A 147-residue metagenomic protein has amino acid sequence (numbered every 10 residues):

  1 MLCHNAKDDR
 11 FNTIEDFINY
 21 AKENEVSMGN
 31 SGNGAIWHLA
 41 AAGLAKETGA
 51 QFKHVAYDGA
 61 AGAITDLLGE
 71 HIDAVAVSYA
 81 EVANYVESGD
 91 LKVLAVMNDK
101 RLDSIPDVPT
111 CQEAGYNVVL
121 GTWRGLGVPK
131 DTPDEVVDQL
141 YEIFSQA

Functional and structural regions predicted by a protein language model:
M1-G62, W123-A147: Hinge/capping helix and adjacent helix->loop/strand transition within the periplasmic-binding protein
I18, S27-V108: Ligand-binding pocket segment of bilobal, Venus flytrap-like solute-binding proteins
V82-A147: C-terminal lobe and pocket-closing loops of periplasmic/extracytoplasmic Venus-flytrap solute-binding proteins
